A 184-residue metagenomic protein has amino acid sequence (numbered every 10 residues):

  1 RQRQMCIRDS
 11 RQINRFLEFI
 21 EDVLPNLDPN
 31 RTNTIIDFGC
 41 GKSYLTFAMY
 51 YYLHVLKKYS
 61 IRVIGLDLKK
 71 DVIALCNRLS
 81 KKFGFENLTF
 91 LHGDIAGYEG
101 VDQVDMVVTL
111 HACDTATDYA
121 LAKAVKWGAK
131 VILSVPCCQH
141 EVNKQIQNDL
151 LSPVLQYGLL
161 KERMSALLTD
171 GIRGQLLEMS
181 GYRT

Functional and structural regions predicted by a protein language model:
R3-I7: Short, small-residue-biased leader/transition segments that mark boundaries at the very start of proteins
Q12-R31: Conserved alpha-helix/loop element of class I SAM-dependent methyltransferases that forms part of the SAM/SAH-binding
E18, L68-T184: Class I S-adenosyl-L-methionine
R31-G41: Conserved class I S-adenosyl-L-methionine
T32, S60, V104: Phosphate-coordination loops involved in phosphoryl transfer and adenosine-cofactor binding
K42-K58: Conserved SAM-binding loop of SAM-dependent methyltransferases across substrates and taxa, primarily the Class I
I61-D67: Conserved SAM-binding motif I beta-strand of class I
